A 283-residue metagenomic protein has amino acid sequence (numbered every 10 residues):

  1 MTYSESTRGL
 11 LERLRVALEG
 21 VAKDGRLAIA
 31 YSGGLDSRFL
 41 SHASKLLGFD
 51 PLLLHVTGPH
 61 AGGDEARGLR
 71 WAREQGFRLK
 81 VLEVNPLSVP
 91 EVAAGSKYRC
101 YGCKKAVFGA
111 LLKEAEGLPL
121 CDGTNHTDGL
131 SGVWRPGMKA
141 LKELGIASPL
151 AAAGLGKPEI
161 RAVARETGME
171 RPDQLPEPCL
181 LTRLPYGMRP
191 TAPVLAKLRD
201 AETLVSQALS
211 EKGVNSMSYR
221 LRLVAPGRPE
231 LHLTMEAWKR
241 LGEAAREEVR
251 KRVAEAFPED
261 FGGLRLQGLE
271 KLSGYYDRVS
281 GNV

Functional and structural regions predicted by a protein language model:
T2-E166, P229, E248-D260, G268-V283: ATP-dependent adenylation/nucleotidyltransferase module used to activate substrates
A22, S206-M217, A256-G263: Short secondary-structure junctions
L87-V89, Y186-G187, E236-W238: A short, flexible beta-alpha/helix-coil linker loop
A151-S218, G268: Mid-to-C-terminal catalytic subdomains of enzymes that bind/position adenosyl phosphate moieties or nucleic-acid
R189-L195, K239-A244, Y275-N282: Short glycine/threonine-rich loop-to-helix capping motif typified by GTGT followed within a few residues by an Asp-Pro
E211-H232: Short edge beta-strands and adjacent turn/loop segments
A225-R246: A short interface-forming secondary-structure element
